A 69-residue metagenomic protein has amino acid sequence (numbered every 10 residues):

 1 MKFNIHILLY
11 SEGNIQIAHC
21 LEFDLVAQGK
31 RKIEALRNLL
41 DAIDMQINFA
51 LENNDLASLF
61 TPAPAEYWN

Functional and structural regions predicted by a protein language model:
M1-N4, I33, R37-N69: Short, charged, surface-exposed hinge/linker loops at domain edges that act as mobile lids or interdomain connectors
F3-E22: Short aromatic-glycine-(Arg/Gly/Cys) micro-motifs in beta-strand/loop hairpins
F23-E34: A short, exposed loop/beta-hairpin motif centered on an aromatic-Gly-Thr core
